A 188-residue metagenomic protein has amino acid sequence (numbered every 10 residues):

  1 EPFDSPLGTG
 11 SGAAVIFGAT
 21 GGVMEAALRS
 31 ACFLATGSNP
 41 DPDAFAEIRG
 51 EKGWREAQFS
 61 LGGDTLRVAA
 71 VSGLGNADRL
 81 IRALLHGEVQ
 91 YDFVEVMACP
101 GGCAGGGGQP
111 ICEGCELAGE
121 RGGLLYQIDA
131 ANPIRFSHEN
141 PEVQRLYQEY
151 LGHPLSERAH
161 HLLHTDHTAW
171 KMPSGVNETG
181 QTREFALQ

Functional and structural regions predicted by a protein language model:
E1-Q188: Iron-sulfur (Fe-S) cluster-binding modules
